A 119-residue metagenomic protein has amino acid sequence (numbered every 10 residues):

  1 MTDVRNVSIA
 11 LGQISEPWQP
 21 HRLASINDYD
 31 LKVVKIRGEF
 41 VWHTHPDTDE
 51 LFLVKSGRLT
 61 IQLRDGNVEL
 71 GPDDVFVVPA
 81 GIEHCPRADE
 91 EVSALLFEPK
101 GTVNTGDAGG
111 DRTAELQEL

Functional and structural regions predicted by a protein language model:
M1-K32, G109-L119: A short, N-terminal "cap"/entry segment at the start of jelly-roll beta-barrel domains of the cupin/DSBH fold
R22, G38-W42: Short, charged beta-strand/loop "edge" motif centered at a coil->beta-strand transition that forms conserved
N27, K55-S56, G71-P72, E90: A cytosolic small-molecule/anion-sensing beta-strand core signal
D30, E39, R58-T60, N67 (+3 more regions): Structural motif
K35-I36, H45-Q62: Short, conserved beta-strand element in jelly-roll/cupin
H43-H45, H84: Histidine-centered active-site/metal-ligand motif
R64-A80: Short acidic-glycine-tyrosine-enriched beta hairpin
A80-G110: Ligand-binding loop in jelly-roll beta-barrel domains
